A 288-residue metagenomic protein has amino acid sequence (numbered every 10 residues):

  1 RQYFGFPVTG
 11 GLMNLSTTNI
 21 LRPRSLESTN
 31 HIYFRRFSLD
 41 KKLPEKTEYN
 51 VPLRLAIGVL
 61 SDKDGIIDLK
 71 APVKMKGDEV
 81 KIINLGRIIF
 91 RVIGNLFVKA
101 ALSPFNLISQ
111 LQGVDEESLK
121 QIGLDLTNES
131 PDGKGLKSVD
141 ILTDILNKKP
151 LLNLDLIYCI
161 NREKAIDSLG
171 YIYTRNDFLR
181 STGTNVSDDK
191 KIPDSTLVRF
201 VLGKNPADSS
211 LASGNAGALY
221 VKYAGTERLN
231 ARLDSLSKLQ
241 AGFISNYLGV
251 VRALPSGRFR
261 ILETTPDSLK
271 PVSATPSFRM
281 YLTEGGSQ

Functional and structural regions predicted by a protein language model:
R1: Flexible loop/N-cap segments at domain edges
F4-L12, S16-Q288: Extended terminal
